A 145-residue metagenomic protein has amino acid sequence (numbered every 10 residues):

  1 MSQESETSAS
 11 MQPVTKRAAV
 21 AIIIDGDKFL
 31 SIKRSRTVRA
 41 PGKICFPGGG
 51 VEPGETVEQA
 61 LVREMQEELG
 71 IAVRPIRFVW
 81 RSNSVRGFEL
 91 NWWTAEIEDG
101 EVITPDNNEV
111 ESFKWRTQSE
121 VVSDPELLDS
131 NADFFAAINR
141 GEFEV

Functional and structural regions predicted by a protein language model:
E4-L30, G50: Conserved N-terminal beta-strand and adjoining loop/helix that marks the start of the Nudix/MutT-like hydrolase domain
R17-A19, D27, F88-N91, E111: Change "...and in nucleic-acid phosphodiester-cleaving endonucleases..." to "...and in nucleic-acid processing enzymes
I24-F29, T37, E52-P53, R86 (+1 more regions): Short, charged/polar surface micro-motifs in flexible loops or helix N-caps
K28-E67: Conserved Nudix-box catalytic region and its N-terminal flanking loop in Nudix hydrolases and closely related
G49, R63, I76, R116-S119: Structural detector for helix-capping/boundary residues
I71-R81: A short coil-to-beta-strand element that immediately follows conserved catalytic motifs
S82-I103, S112-E120, F134-R140: Active-site-adjacent beta-strand/loop module that shapes the phosphate/pyrophosphate-binding cleft
